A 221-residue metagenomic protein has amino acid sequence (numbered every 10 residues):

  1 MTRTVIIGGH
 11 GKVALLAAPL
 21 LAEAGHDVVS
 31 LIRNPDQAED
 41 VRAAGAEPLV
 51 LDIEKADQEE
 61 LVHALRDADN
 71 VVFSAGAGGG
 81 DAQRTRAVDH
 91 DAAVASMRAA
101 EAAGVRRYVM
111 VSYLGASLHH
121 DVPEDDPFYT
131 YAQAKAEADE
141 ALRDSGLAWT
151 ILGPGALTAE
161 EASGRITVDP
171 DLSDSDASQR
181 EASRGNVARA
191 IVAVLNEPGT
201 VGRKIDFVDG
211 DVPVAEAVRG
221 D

Functional and structural regions predicted by a protein language model:
R3, D69-N70, R107: Structural motif
R3-H26: N-terminal Rossmann NAD(P)H-binding glycine-rich loop of SDR-like oxidoreductase domains
D27-V29, P35-Q37, A77-A87, D91-A141 (+1 more regions): Conserved Rossmann-fold NAD(P)-dependent oxidoreductase catalytic core, especially the SDR/UDP-sugar
S30-A95, A99-A102, L195-G199: NAD(P)H-binding glycine-rich loop region in Rossmannoid oxidoreductase-like domains and their noncatalytic homologs
A93, A134, L152, D176-A193 (+1 more regions): Substrate-positioning beta->alpha
H120, A159-I166, L195-R203: Glycine/proline-rich active-site loop of Rossmann-fold NAD(P)-dependent oxidoreductases
T150-P170: Flexible, glycine-rich beta-alpha linker
S183-D221: Alpha-helical substrate-binding/gating segment
